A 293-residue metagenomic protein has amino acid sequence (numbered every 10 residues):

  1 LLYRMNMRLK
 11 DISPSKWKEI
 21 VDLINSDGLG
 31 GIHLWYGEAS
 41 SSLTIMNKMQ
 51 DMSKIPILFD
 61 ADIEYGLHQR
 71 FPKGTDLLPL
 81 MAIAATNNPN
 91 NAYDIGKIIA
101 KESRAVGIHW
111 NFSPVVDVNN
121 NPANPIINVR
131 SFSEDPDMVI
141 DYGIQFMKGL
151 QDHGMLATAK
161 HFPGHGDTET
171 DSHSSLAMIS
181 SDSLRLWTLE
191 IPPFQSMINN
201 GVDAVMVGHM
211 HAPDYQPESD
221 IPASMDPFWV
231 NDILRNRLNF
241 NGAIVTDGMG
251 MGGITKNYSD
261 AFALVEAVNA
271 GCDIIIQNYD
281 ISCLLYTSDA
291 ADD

Functional and structural regions predicted by a protein language model:
L1-D76: N-terminal hydrophobic targeting/anchoring segments and the immediately downstream early-domain regions of hydrolases
L1-M5, I32-L34, F59-A61, N111-F112 (+3 more regions): Hydrophobic faces of well-ordered beta-strands that scaffold small-molecule active sites in alpha/beta enzyme cores
L2, V21-A39, P122, I198-D220: Short acidic, glycine-rich surface-loop motifs adjacent to enzyme active sites
M5-L9, F59-Q69, H109-N119, A159-H165 (+1 more regions): Short glycine-enriched loops at secondary-structure junctions
I12-L23, I95-I99, P192, D260 (+1 more regions): Short, acidic/polar
A39-S41, T86-I98, I140, W187: Glycine-rich anion/phosphate-binding loops
S42-I57, L67-Q69, E134-L285: Second-shell residues forming the walls of enzyme active-site clefts
Y286-D293: Conserved small/polar residues in nucleotide/adenosyl-binding loops
